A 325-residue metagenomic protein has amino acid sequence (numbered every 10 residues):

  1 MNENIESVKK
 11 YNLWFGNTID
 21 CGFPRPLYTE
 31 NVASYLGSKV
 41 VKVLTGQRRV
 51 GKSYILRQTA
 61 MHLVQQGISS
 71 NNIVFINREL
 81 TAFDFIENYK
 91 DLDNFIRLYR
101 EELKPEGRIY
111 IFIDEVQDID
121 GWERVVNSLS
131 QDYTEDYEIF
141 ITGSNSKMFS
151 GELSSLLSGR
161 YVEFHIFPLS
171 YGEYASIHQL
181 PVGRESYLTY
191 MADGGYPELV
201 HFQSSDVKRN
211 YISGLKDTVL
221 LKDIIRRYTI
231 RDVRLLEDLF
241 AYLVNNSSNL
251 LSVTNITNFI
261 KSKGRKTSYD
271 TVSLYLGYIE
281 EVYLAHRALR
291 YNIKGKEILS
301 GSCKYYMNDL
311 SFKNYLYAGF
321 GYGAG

Functional and structural regions predicted by a protein language model:
M1-S38: A short, basic N-terminal segment
N2-K9, N17, S144-S146, S150-L250 (+1 more regions): Interdomain motor-coupling "hinge/lid" segment immediately C-terminal to the ATP-binding subdomain of NTP-driven enzymes
L44: Hydrophobic anchor at the beta1->P-loop junction of P-loop NTPases
R48-R49: Walker A (P-loop) phosphate-binding loop of P-loop NTPases
S53: Walker A/P-loop
N72, S205-G325: Accessory nucleic acid-recognition modules appended to NTPase machines
V74-G107: Short glycine-rich substrate-engagement loop in P-loop NTPases that contacts/grips substrate
E123-I141, S154-S155: Conserved catalytic/switch belt of AAA+ P-loop NTPases
